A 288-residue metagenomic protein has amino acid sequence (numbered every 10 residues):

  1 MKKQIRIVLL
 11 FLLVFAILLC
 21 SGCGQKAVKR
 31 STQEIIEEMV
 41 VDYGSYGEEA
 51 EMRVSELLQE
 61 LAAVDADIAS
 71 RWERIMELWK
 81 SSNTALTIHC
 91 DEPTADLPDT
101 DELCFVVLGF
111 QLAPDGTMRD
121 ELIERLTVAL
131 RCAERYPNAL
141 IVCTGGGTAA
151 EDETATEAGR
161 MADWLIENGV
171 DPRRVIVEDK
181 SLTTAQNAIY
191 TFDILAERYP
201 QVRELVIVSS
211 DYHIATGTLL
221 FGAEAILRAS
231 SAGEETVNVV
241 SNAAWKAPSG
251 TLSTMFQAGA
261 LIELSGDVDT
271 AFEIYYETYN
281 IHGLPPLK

Functional and structural regions predicted by a protein language model:
M1-L9: Bacterial N-terminal signal peptides that target proteins for export
L10-L19: Bacterial N-terminal signal peptides
C23-C104, I189, I194-K288: Extended hydrophobic blocks
Q111-M118, A150: Surface-exposed cleft-lining segments at the edges of enzyme active sites
R119-P137: Histidine-anchored nucleotide/phosphate-binding helix
R125-A129, E153-L165, T216-L227: Short, solvent-exposed amphipathic alpha-helices that sit in or adjacent to ligand/effector-binding or catalytic
R131, P137-V177, N187: Mid-length scaffold segments of soluble, non-membrane domains
L140-V142, A162-K180, I226-G250: A non-catalytic structural micro-motif
